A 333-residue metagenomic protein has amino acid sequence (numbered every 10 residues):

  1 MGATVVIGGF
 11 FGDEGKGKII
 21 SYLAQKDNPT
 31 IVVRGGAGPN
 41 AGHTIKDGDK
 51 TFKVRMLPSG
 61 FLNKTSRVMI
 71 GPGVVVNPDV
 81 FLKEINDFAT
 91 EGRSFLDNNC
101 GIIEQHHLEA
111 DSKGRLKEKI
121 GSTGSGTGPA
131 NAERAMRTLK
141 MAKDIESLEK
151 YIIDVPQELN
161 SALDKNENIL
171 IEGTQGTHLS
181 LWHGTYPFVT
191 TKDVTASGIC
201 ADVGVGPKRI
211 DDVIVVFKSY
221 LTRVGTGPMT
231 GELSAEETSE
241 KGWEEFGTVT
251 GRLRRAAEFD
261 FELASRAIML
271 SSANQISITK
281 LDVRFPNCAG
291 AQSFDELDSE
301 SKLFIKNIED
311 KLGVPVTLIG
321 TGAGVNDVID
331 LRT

Functional and structural regions predicted by a protein language model:
M1-T333: Non-transmembrane, aqueous-exposed alpha-helical and coiled segments at domain scale
